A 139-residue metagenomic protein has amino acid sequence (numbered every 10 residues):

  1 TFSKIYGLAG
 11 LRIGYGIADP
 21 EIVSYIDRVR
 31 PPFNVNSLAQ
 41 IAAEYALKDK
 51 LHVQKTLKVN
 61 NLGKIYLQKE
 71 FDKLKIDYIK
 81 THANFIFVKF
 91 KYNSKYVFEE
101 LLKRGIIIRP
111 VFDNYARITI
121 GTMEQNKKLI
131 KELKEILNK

Functional and structural regions predicted by a protein language model:
F2-F71, I76-I79: PLP-dependent aminotransferase class I/II
Y6, A42, F87-V88, R117-I118: Short secondary-structure capping/turn micro-motifs that flank functional sites
L11, H82-N84, N114-A116: Short amphipathic alpha-helical segments
A18-I22, F90-N93, M123: Short loop segments at secondary-structure junctions
N61-R104, I120: Conserved PLP-binding catalytic core of the aspartate aminotransferase-like
E99-R104, R109-K139: PLP-dependent enzyme catalytic core of the Aspartate aminotransferase-like
